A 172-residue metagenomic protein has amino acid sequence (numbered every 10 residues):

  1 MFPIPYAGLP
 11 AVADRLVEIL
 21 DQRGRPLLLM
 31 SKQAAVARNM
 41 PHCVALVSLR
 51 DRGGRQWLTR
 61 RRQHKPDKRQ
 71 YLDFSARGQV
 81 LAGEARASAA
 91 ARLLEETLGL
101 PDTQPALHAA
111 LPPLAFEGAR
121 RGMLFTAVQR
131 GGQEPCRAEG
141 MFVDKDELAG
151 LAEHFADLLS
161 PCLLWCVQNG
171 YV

Functional and structural regions predicted by a protein language model:
F2, Q33, Q70-L72, A76 (+3 more regions): Nudix hydrolase/Nudix homology domain
F2-L46, R52: Acidic, metal-coordinating catalytic segment for phosphate/diphosphate chemistry, firing primarily on the Nudix
V44-A76: A glycine-rich, hydrophobic loop/mini-helix early in the fold
H64-P66, Q70, L100, L111 (+1 more regions): Intrinsically disordered, low-complexity, charged terminal extensions of DNA damage-control enzymes
P66-E96: Helix-adjacent hinge/juxtasegments
A85-A87, A91, E95-G132: Active-site segment of metal-dependent pyrophosphate-handling enzymes, primarily the Nudix hydrolase catalytic core
